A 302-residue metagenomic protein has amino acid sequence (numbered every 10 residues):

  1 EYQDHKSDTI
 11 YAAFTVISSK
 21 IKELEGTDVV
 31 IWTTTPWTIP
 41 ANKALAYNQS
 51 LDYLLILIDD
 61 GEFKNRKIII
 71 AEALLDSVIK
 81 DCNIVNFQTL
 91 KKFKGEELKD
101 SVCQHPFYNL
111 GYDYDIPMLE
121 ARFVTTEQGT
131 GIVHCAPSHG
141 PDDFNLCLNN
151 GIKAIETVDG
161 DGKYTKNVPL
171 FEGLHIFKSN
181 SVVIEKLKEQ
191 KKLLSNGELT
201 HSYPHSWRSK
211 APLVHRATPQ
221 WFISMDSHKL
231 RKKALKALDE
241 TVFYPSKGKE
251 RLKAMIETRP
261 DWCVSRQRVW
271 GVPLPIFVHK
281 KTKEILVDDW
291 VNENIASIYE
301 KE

Functional and structural regions predicted by a protein language model:
E1-A41, D60, E97-D100, E127-N292 (+1 more regions): Residue patterns forming the tRNA-binding/recognition surfaces of aminoacyl-tRNA synthetases and related DALR
A44, L51-I132, P141-N145: Protease-associated
